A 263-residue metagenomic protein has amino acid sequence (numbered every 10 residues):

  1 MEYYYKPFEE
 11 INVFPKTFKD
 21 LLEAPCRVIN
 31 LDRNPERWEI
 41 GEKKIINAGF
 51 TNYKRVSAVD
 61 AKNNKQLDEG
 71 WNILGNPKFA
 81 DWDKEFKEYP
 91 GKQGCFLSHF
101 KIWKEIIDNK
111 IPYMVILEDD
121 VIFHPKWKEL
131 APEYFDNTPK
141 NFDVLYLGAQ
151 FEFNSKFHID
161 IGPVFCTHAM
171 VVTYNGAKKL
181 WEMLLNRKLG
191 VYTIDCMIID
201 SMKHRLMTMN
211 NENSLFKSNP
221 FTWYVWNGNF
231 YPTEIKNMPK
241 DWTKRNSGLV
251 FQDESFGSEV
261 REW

Functional and structural regions predicted by a protein language model:
M1-L117, V121-W263: An acidic/histidine-cluster motif and surrounding catalytic segment that typifies divalent-metal-assisted enzyme active
